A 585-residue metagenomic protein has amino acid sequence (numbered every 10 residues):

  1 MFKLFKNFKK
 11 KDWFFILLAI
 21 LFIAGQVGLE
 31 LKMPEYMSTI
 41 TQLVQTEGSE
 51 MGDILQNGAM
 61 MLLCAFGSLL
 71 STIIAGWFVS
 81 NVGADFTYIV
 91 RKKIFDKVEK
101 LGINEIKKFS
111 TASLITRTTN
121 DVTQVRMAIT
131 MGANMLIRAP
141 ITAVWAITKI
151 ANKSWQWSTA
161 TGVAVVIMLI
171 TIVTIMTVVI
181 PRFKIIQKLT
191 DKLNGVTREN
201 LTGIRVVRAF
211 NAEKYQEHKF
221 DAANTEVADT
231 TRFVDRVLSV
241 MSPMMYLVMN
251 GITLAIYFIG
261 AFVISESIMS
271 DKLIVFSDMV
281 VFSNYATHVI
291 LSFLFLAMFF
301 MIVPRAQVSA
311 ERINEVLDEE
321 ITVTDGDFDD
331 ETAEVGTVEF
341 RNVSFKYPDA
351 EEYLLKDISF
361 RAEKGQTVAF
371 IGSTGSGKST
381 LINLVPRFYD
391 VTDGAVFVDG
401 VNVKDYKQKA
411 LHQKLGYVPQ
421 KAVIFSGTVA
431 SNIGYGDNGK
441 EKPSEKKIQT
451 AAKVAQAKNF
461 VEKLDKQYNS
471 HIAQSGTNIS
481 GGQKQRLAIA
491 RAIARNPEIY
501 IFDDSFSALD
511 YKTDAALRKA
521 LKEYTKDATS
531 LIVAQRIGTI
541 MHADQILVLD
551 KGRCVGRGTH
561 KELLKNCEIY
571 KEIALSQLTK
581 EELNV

Functional and structural regions predicted by a protein language model:
M1-L31, M37-T39, L43-M61, A75-V79 (+15 more regions): Membrane-integrated ABC transporters
K10-W13, K100-N104, N120-I129, A133 (+8 more regions): An intracellular "coupling" helix at the cytosolic face of ABC transporter transmembrane type-1 domains
K11, F15-G28, K32, T39 (+2 more regions): Transmembrane helices of ABC transporter permease
L21-F22, L29-Q42, L55, C64-T111 (+10 more regions): Juxtamembrane helix-loop junctions of ABC transporter transmembrane domains
E47, A84, K92-T116, N120-V122 (+5 more regions): Short intracellular "coupling" helices and adjacent cytoplasmic loop segments at the cytosolic face of multi-pass
E50, W145, K149-V166, M176 (+2 more regions): Helix-loop-helix
T332-V585: ABC-type nucleotide-binding domain
